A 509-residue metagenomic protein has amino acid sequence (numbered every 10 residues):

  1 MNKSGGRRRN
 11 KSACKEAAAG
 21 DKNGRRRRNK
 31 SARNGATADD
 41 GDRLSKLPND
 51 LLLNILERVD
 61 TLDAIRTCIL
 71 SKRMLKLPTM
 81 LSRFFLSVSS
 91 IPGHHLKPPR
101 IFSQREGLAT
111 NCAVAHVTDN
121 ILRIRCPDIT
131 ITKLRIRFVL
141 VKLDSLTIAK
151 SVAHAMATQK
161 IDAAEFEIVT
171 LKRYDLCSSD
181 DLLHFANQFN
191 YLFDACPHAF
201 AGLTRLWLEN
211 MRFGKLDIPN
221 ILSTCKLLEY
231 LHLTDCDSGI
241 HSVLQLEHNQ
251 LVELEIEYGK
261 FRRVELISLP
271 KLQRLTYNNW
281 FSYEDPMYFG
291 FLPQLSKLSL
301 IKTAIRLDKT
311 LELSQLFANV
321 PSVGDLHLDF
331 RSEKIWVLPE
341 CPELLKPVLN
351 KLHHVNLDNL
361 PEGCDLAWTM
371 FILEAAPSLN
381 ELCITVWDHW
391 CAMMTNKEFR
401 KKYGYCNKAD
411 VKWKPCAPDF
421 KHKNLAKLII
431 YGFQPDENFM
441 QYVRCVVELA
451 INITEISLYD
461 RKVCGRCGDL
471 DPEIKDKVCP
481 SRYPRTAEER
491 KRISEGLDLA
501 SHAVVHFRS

Functional and structural regions predicted by a protein language model:
M1-N34, N380-C383, D388-K412, D419-I429 (+1 more regions): C-terminal capping region of solenoid repeat domains
K3, D21, G35-E247: Leucine-rich repeat
T79-M80, P127-I131, M156-D162, H198-R205 (+10 more regions): Leucine-rich repeat
F84-S87, L134-R137, A164-E167, T204-E209 (+9 more regions): Conserved hydrophobic beta-strand positions in leucine-rich repeat
I91-D119, L140-I148, L171-L192, V252 (+8 more regions): Leucine-rich repeat
G214, T234, S238-I240, F261-R262 (+3 more regions): Extracellular beta-strand scaffolds
S268, E284-E362: Extended repeat-based solenoid scaffolds, especially LRR ectodomains and other repeat-derived architectures
I372, L428, V446: Hydrophobic, well-ordered secondary-structure elements that form the walls of internal hydrophobic environments
